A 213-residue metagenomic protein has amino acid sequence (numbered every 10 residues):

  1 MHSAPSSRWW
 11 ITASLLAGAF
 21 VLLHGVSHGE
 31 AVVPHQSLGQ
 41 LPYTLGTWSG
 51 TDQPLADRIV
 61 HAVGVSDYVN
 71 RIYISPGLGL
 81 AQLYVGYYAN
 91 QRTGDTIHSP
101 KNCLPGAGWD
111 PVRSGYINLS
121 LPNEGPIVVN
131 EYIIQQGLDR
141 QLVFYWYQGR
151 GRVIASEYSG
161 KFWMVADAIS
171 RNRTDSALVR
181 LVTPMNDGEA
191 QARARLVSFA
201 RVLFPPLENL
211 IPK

Functional and structural regions predicted by a protein language model:
M1-S7: Cytosolic-side transmembrane helix boundary signature
W9-H24: Hydrophobic membrane-insertion alpha-helices, especially the h-region of bacterial N-terminal signal peptides
G29-L45: Alpha-helical transmembrane signal-anchor/signal-peptide segments
V33-Q36, S66-Y68, I127-V129: Short beta-strand-initiation
S37, V60-A62, I72, L121 (+1 more regions): Residues embedded in well-ordered secondary-structure elements
Q40-D52, S176-P184: Hydrophobic/aromatic-rich, well-ordered segments within soluble, folded domains that form packed cores
Y43-S75: Short extracytoplasmic
I74-I211: A cross-kingdom signal targeting lumenal/periplasmic-facing segments of multi-pass membrane and secretory-pathway
